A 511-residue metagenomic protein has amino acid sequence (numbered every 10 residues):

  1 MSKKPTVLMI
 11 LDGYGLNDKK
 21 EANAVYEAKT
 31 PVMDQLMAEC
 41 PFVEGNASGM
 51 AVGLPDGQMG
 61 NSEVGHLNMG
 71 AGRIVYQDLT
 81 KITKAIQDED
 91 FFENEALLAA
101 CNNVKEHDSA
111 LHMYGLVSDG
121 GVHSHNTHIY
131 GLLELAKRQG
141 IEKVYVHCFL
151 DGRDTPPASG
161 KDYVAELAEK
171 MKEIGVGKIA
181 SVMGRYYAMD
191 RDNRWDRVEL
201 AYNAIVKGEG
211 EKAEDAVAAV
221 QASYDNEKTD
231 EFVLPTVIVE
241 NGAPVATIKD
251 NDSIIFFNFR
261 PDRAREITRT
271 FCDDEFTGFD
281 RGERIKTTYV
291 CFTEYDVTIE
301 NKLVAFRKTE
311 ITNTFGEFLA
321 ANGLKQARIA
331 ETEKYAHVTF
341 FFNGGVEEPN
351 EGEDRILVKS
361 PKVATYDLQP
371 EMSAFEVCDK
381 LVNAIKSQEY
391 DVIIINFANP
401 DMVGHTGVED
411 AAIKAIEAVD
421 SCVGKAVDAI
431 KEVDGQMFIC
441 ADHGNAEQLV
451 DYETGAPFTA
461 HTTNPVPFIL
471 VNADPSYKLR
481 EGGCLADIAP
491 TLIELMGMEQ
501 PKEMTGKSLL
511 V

Functional and structural regions predicted by a protein language model:
M1-V511: Feature captures the catalytic ectodomains and active-site-proximal regions of enzymes that hydrolyze or transfer
